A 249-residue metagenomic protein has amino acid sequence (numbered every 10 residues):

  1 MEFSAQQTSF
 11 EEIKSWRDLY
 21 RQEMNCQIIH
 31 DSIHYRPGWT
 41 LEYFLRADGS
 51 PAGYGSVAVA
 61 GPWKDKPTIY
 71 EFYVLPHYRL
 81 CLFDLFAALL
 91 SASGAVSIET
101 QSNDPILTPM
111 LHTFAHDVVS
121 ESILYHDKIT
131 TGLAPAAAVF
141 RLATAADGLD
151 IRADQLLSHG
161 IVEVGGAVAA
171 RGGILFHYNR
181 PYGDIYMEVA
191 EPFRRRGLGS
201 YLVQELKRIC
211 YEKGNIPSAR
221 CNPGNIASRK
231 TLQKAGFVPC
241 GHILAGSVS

Functional and structural regions predicted by a protein language model:
M1-I29, V119-H159: Short amphipathic alpha-helix that is part of the acyltransferase structural core
E2, H30-Y35, G94-A95, D104-P109: Long terminal regulatory regions of eukaryotic proteins
I28-L90, G172-G183, E188: Conserved donor-binding loop and adjoining core beta-sheet/short helix segment in diverse acyl/aminoacyl transferases
Y78-S91, V189, R195-C210, R229-K234: Conserved acetyl-CoA-binding loop-helix of GNAT-fold acetyltransferases
D84-A88, N103-E121, S200, P223-G241: Conserved active-site alpha-helix within GNAT-family acetyltransferase domains
A92-N103, C210-C221: Conserved GNAT acetyl-CoA-binding A-motif
L142-E188, P192-R195: A mid-sequence, solvent-exposed acidic-amphipathic segment
